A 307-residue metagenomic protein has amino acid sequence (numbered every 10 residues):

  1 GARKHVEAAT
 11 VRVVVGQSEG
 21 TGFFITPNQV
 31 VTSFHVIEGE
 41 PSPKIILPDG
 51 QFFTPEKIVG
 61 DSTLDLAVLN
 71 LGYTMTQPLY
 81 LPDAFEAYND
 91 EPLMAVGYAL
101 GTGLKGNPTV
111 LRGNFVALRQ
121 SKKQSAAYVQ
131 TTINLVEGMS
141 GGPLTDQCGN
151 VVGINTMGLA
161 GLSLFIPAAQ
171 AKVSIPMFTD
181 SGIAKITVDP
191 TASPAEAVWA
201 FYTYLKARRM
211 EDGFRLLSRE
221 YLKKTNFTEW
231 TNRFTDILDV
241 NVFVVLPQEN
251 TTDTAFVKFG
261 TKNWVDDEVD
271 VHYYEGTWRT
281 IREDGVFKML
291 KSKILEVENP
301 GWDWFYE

Functional and structural regions predicted by a protein language model:
G1-Q17: Protease-domain processing segments flanking chymotrypsin-fold serine proteases, especially trypsin-like
G1-R3, P55, Q77, A99-G103 (+1 more regions): C-terminal cap/linker of serine protease catalytic domains
T10, S18-E19, T26-K105, S125-A127 (+1 more regions): Conserved active-site neighborhood of the chymotrypsin/trypsin-like protease fold
G16-E19, G39, V136-S140, A160: Short, small/polar residue-rich loop motifs at catalytic or cofactor-binding pockets
F23, N134-N155: Catalytic nucleophile loop of clan PA
G113-F115, V244-L246, E275-I281: Hydrophobic/aromatic beta-strand elements that line small-molecule binding cavities or substrate pockets in beta-rich
M210-K258, W264, E268-V269: Short solvent-exposed beta->alpha transition segments
N250-E307: Exposed beta-sheet edge and beta->alpha loop/turn motif
